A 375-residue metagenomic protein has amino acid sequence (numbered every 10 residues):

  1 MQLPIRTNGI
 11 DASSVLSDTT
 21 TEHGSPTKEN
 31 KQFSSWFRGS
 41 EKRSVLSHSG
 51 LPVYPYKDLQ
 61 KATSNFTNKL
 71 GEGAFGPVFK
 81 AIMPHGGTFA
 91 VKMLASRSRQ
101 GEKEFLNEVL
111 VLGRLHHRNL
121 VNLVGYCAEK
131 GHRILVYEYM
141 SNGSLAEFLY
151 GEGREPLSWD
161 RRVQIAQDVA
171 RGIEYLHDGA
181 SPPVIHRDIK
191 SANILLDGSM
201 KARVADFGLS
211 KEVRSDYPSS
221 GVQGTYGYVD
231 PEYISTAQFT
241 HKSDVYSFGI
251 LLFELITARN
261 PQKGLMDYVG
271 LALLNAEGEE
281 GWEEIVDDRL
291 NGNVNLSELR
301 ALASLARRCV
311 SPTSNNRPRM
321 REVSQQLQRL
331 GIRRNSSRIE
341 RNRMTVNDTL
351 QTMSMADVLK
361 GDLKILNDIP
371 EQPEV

Functional and structural regions predicted by a protein language model:
Q2-S49, N293-V375: Intrinsically disordered, low-complexity cytosolic regulatory tails and linkers adjacent to catalytic/signaling modules
F79-S96, N122: Glycine-rich ATP phosphate-binding loop
F105-V109: Regulatory alphaC helix of protein kinase catalytic domains
V124-G131, S141: Short beta-strand micro-motifs within the conserved protein kinase catalytic domain, predominantly in the N-lobe
K130-E138, A146-E147: A conserved loop-to-beta-strand element in the N-lobe of protein kinase catalytic cores that borders the ATP-binding
D244: Conserved catalytic-loop aspartate of Hanks-type protein kinases
